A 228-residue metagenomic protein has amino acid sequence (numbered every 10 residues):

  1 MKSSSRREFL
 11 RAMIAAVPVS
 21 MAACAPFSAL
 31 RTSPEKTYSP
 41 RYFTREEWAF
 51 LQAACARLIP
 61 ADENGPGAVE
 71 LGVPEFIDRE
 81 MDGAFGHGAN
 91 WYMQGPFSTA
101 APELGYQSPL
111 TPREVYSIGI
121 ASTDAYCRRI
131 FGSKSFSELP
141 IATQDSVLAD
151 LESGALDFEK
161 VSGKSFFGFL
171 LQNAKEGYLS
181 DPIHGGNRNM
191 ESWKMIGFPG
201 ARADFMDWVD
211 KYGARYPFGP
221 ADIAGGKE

Functional and structural regions predicted by a protein language model:
M1-V17: N-terminal secretory signal peptides and thylakoid transit peptides that target proteins across membranes
L30-T37: Short, contiguous pre-domain boundary segments
T37-A53: N-terminal module-boundary/linker segments of secreted carbohydrate-active enzymes
P40-T44, D62-G67: Short, N-terminal intrinsically disordered low-complexity segments that are rich in Pro/Gly and polar/charged residues
W48-A53, N64-E228: Mature-region segments of soluble proteins
